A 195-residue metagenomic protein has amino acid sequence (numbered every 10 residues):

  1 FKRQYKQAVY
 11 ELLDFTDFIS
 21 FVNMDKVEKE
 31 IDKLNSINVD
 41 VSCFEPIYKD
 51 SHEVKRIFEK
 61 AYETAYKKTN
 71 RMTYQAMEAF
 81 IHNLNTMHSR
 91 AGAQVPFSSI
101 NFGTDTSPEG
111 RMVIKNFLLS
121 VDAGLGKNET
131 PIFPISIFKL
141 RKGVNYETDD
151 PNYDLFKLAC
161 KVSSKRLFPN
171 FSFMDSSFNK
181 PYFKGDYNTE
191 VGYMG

Functional and structural regions predicted by a protein language model:
F1-G195: Conserved catalytic cores of very large enzyme subunits
